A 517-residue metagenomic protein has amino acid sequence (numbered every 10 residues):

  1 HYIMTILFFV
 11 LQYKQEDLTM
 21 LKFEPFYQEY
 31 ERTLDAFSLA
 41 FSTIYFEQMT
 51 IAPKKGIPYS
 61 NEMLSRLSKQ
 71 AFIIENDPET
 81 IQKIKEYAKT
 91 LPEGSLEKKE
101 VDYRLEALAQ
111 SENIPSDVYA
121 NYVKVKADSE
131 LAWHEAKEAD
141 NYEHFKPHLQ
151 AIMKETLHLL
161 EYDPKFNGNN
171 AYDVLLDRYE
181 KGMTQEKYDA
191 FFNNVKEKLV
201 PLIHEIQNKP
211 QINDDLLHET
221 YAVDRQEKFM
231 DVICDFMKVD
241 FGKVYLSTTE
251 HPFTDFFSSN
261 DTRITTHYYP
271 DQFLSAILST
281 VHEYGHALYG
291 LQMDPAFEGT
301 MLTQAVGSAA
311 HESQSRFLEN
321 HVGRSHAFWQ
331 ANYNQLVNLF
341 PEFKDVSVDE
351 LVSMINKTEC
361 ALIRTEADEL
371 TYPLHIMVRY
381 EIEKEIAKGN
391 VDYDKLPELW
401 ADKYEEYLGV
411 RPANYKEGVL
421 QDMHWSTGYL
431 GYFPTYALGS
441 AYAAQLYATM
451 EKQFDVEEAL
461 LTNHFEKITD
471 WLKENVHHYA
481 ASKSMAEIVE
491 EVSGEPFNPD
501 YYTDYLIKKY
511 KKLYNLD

Functional and structural regions predicted by a protein language model:
H1-T19: Short, Lys/Arg-enriched N-terminal segments with co-localized hydrophobic residues within the first ~10-30 amino acids
L18-K181, S482, I507-L516: A well-structured
L21-F23, K55, I376, Y380-D517: C-terminal, non-catalytic "cap/extension" segments appended to globular domains
Y59, N121, H148, F191 (+13 more regions): Secondary-structure capping and boundary motifs in well-ordered enzyme cores
V123-F273, E495: Contiguous, non-catalytic segments that form substrate-binding/exosite surfaces or channel walls
F192, V223-E227, I233, M237-S247 (+2 more regions): All-alpha helical catalytic cores of prenyl diphosphate-utilizing isoprenoid enzymes
A276-L291, E312-R316: Active-site recognition of the HExxH zinc-binding catalytic motif
Q304-E342: Post-HExxH zinc-binding segment in Zn-dependent metallohydrolases
